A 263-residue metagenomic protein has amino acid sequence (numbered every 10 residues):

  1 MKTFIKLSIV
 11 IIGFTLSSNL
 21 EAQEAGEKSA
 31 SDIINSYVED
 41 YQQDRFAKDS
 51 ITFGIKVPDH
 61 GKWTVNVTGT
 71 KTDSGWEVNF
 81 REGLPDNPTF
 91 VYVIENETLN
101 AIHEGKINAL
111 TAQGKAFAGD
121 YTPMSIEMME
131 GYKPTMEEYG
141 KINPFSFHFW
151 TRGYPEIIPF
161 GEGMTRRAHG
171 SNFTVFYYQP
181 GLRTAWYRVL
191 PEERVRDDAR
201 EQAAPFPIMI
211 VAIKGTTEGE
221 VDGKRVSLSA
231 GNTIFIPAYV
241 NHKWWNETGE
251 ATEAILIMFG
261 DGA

Functional and structural regions predicted by a protein language model:
K2-V10: Sec-dependent signal peptide recognition, specifically the positively charged N-region followed immediately by
Q23-L182, W186-R188, D197, T233-F235 (+2 more regions): Feature captures hydrophobic
R188-V189, Q202-E218: Short, conserved beta-strand element in jelly-roll/cupin
R196, G219-V221: Conserved mid-sequence domains
G223-A238: Short acidic-glycine-tyrosine-enriched beta hairpin
Y239-V240, W245: Short, surface-exposed secondary-structure boundary micro-motifs
